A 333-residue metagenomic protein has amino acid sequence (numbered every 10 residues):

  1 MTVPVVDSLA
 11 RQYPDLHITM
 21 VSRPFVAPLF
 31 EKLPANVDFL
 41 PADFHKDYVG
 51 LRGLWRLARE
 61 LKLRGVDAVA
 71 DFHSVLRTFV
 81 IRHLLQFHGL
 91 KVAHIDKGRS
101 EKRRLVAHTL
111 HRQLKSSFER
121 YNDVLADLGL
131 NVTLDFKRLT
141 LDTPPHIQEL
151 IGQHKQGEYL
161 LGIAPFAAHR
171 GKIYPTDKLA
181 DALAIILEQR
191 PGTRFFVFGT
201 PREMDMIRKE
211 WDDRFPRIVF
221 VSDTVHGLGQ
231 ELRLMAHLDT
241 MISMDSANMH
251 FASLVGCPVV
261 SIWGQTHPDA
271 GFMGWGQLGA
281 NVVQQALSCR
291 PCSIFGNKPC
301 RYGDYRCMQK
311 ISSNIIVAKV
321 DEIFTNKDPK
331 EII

Functional and structural regions predicted by a protein language model:
M1-I333: Catalytic machinery of carbohydrate-active enzymes, primarily nucleotide-sugar-dependent glycosyltransferases
